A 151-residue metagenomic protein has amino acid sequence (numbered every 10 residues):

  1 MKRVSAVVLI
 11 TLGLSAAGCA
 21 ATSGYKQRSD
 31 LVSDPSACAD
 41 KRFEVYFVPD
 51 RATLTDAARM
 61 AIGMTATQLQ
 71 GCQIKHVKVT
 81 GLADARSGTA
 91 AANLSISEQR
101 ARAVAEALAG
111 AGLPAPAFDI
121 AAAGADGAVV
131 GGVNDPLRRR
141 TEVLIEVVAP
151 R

Functional and structural regions predicted by a protein language model:
M1-C19: Sec-dependent bacterial lipoprotein signal peptides
I10-G13, V32, P114: Processing junctions and N-termini across compartments
C19-K75, P136, E146-R151: Periplasmic peptidoglycan-binding/tethering modules of Gram-negative envelope proteins
K75-V77, P116: Short beta-strand/loop motifs in extracellular/secreted proteins, especially within beta-sandwich accessory domains
V77-A83: Glycine- and acidic-rich phosphate- and metal-coordinating loops
A83-R151: Periplasmic OmpA-like peptidoglycan-binding domain that tethers envelope proteins to the cell wall
